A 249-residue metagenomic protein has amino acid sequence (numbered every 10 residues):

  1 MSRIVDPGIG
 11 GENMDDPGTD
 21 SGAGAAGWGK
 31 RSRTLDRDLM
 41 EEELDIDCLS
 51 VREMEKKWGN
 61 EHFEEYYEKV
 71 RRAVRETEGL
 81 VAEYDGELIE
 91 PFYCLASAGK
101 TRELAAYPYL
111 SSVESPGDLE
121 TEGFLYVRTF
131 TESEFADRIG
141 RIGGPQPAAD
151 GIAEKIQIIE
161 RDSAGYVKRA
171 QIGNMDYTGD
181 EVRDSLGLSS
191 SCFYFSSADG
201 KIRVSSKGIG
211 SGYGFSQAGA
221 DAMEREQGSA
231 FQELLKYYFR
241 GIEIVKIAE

Functional and structural regions predicted by a protein language model:
M1-E249: Conserved, single-site charged/polar hotspot
